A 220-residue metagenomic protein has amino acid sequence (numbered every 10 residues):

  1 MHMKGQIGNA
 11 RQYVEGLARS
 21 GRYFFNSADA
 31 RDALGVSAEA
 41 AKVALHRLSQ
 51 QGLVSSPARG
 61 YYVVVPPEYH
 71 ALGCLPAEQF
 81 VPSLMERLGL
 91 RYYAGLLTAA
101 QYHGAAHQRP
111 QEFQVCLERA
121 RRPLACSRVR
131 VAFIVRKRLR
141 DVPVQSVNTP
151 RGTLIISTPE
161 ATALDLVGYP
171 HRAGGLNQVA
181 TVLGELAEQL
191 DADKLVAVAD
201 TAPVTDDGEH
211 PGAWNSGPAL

Functional and structural regions predicted by a protein language model:
H2-R91, A187-H210: Short beta-edge/loop segments at beta->alpha junctions of small alpha/beta modules that act as binding/recognition
Y23, Y92, L124, I156: Residues that recognize and position ribonucleotide moieties
A30, A99, A163: A residue-level signal for conserved active-site and pocket-lining positions in enzyme catalytic cores
A38-A40, H107-R109, H171-G175: Short amphipathic alpha-helical segments with coiled-coil-like heptad repeat character
S49, G89, G104, G168-H171: Hydrophobic/aromatic-lined pockets within catalytic cores
Y93-S146: Exposed, interaction-prone assembly regions rather than primary DNA-binding/catalytic cores
V144-L220: Hydrophobic alpha-helical interaction segments
